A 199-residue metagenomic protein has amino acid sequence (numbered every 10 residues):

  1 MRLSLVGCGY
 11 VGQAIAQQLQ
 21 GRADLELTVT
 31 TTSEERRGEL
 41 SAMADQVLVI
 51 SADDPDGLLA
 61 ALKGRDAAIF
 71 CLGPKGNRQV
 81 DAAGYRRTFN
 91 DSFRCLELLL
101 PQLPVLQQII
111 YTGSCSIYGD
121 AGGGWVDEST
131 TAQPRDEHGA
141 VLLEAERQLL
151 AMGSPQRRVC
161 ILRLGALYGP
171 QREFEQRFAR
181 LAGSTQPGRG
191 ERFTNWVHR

Functional and structural regions predicted by a protein language model:
L3-G7: Conserved N-terminal Rossmann-fold NAD(P)-binding element of oxidoreductases
C8-G9, S114: Glycine-rich Rossmann-fold phosphate-binding loop(s) that bind the pyrophosphate of adenine dinucleotide cofactors
G12-Q13: N-terminal Rossmann-fold NAD(P) dinucleotide-binding loop
L19: Aromatic pocket-lining residues of Rossmann-like dinucleotide-binding sites
T32-L99: NAD(P)H-binding glycine-rich loop region in Rossmannoid oxidoreductase-like domains and their noncatalytic homologs
C95-E137: Conserved Rossmann-fold NAD(P)-dependent oxidoreductase catalytic core, especially the SDR/UDP-sugar
G122-I161: Catalytic helix-loop patch of NAD(P)-dependent Rossmann-fold dehydrogenases
L150-N195: NAD(P)-dependent short-chain dehydrogenase/reductase
